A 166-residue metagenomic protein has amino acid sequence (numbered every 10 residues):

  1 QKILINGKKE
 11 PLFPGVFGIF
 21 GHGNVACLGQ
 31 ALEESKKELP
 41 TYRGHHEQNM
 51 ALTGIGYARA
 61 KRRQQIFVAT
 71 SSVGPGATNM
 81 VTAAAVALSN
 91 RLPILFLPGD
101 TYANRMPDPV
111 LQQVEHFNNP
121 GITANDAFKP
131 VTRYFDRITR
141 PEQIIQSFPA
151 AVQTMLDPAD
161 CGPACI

Functional and structural regions predicted by a protein language model:
Q1-I166: N-terminal alpha/beta PP-like core and its mobile active-site loop of ThDP/TPP-dependent enzymes
